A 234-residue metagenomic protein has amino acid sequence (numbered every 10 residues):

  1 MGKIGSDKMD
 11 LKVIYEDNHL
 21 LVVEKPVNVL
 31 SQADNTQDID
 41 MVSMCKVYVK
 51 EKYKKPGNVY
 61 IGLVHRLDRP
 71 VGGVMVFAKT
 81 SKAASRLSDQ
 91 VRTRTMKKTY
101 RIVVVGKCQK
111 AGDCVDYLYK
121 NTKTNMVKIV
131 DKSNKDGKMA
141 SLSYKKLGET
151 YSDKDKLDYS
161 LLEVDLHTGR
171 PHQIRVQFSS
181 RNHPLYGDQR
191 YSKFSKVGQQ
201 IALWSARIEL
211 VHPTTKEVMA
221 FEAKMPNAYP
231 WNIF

Functional and structural regions predicted by a protein language model:
M1-F234: RNA pseudouridine synthases
